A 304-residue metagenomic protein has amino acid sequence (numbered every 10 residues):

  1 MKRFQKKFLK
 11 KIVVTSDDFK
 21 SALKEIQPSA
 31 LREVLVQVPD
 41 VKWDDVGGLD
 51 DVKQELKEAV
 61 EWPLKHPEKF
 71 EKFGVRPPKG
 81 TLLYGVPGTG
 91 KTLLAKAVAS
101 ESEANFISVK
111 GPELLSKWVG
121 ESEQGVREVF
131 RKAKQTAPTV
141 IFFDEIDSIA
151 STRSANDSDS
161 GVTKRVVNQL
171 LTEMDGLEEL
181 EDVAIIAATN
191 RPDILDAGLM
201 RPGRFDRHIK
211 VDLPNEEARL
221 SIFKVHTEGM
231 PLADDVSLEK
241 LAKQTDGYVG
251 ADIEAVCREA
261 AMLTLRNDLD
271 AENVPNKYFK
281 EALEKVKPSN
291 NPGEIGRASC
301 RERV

Functional and structural regions predicted by a protein language model:
M1, E33, F70, V140 (+5 more regions): Short, polar/charged, Gly/Pro-enriched helix-capping and turn/loop motifs at alpha-helix termini and inter-helix linkers
M1-V14, K243-K277, E281-S289: AAA+ ATPase "lid" subdomain C-terminal helix
M1-V36: Interdomain "pre-motor" coupling segment immediately N-terminal to P-loop NTPase/helicase cores
K2-R3, V38-V41, A298: Short, contiguous pre-domain boundary segments
D18, E145, Y278, V304: Ca2+-coordinating acidic residues in Ca2+-binding motifs
K24-E33, K65-E68, I146, P231-L232 (+1 more regions): Proline-centered turn/helix-capping motifs that create local helix->coil transitions or kinks
P39-Y248, A260: Walker A/P-loop NTP-binding motif of AAA+ ATPase domains
I295-V304: Residue-level detector of conserved catalytic or cofactor/ligand-binding positions in enzyme active sites
